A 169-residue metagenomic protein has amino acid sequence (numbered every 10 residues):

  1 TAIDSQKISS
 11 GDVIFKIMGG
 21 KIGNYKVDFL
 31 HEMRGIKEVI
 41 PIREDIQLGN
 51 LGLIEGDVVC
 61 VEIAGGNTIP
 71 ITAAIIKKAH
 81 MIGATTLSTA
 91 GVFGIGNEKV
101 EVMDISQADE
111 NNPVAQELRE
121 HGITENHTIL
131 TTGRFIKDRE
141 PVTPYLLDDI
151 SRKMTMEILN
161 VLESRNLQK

Functional and structural regions predicted by a protein language model:
T1-K169: Adenine nucleotide-associated cytosolic modules
